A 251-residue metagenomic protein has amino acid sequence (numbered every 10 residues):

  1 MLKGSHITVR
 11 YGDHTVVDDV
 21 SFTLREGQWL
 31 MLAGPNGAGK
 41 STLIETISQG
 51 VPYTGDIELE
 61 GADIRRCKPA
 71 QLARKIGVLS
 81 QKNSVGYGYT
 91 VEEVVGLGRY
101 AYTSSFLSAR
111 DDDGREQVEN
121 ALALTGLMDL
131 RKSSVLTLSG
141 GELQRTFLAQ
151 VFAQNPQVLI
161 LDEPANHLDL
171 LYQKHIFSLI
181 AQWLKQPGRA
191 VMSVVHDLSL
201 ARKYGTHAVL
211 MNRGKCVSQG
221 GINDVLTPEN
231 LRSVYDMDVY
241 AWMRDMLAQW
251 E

Functional and structural regions predicted by a protein language model:
L2, V17-D19: Conserved structural motif at the start of ABC-family nucleotide-binding domains
A33-P35: The feature captures the beta-strand-to-loop junction immediately N-terminal to the Walker
G55-D63, L72: Conserved ABC transporter NBD signature motif
G96, D111-L130, L136: Conserved ABC ATPase "signature" region
S134-L138, E142: Conserved ABC ATPase signature
L159-E163: Catalytic Walker B motif of ABC-type/P-loop ATPase nucleotide-binding domains
P228-E251: ABC ATPase nucleotide-binding domains
